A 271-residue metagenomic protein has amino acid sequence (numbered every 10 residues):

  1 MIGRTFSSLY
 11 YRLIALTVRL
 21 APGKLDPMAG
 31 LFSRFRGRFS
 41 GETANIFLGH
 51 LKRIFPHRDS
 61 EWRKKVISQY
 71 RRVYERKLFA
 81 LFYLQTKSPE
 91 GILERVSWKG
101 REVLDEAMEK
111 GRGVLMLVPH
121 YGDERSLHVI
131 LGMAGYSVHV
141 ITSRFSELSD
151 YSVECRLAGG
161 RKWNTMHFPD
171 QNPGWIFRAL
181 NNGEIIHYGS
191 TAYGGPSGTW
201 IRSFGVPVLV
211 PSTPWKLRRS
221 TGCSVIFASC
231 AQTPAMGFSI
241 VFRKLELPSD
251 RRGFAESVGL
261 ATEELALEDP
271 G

Functional and structural regions predicted by a protein language model:
M1-V118, D123, D150-C155, G160: Membrane-anchoring hydrophobic helices of lipid-metabolizing enzymes
R4, R156-L157, T165-L180: N-terminal-biased segments
I46, E102, S126, V153 (+2 more regions): Short Gly/charged-rich anion-binding patches and loops
S60, M166, R251-R252: Flexible, glycine- and charge-enriched loops at secondary-structure boundaries
E61-W62, I141, A228: Residue-level detector of family-conserved "landmark" positions at structurally sensitive sites
E90-V96, K162-F168, S203-G205: Short, flexible loop segments at the rims of nucleotide/cofactor-binding pockets, characterized by
D105-R112, M133-S137, D170-G271: Non-catalytic C-terminal accessory region of glycerolipid acyltransferases and related lyso-lipid remodeling enzymes
K110-P169, S197-T199, Q232: Catalytic core of membrane glycerolipid acyltransferases/transacylases, capturing the structured, soluble-facing
